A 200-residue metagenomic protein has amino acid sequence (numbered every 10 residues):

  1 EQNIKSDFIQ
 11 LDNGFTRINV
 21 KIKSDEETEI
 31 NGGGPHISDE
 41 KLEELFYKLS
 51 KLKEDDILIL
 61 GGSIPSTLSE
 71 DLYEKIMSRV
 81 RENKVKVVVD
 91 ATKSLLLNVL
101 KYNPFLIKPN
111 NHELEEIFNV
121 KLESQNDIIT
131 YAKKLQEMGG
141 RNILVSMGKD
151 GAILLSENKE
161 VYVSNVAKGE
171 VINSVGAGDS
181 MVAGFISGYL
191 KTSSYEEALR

Functional and structural regions predicted by a protein language model:
E1-D56: Conserved N-terminal subdomain of the carbohydrate kinase-like
N3-I9, F105-E115, Y162-N165: Short hydrophobic/aromatic-enriched beta-strand-loop microsegments
K5, D39-E54, D71-E82, K101 (+4 more regions): Replace "anionic and nucleotidyl ligands
K5, K86, F105, R141-N142: Residue-level detector of anion-binding/catalytic polar loops
R17, D39-E40, E116-L122, V171-G176: Short, charged, surface-exposed secondary-structure boundary motifs
I57-I128: Conserved beta-alpha-beta core of the PfkB/ribokinase-like small-molecule kinase fold
S78-R79, L97, Q125-R200: Conserved phosphate-binding/catalytic region of the ribokinase-like
